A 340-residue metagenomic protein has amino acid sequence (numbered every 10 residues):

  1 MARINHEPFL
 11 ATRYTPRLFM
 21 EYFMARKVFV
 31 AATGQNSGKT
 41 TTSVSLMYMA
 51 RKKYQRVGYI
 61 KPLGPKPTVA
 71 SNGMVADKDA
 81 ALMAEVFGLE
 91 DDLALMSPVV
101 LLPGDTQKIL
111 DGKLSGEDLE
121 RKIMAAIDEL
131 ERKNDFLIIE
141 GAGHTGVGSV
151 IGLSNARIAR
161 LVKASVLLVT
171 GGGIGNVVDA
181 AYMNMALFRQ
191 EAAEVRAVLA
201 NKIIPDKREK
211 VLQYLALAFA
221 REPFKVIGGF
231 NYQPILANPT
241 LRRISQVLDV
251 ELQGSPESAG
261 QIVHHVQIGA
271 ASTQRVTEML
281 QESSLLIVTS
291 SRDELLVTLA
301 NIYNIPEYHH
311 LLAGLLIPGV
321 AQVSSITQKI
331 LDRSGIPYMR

Functional and structural regions predicted by a protein language model:
A2-R3: Cationic, amphipathic, low-complexity segments that mediate targeting or membrane/lipid association
P8, T15: Short polybasic linear motifs
M20-R340: Flexible phosphate-sensing "switch/lid" loops adjacent to ATP/NTP-binding sites across phosphate-transfer
